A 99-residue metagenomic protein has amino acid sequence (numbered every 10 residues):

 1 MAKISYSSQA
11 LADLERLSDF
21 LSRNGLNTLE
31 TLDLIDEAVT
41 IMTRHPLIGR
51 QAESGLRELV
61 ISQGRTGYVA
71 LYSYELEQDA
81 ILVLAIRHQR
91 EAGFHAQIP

Functional and structural regions predicted by a protein language model:
M1-L32: Arg/Lys-rich, positively charged N-terminal/basic patches that mediate binding to nucleic acids
A10, I35, Y72: GIY-YIG nuclease signature motif recognition
R16, R23, I41-R44, Q78: Conserved amphipathic alpha-helical interaction elements at protein-protein interfaces in regulatory, energy-coupling
S22, L29, Q63-P99: Enriched for short, Lys/Arg-rich terminal
L32, L56-L59, V69: Amphipathic, hydrophobic secondary-structure cores in small proteins
E37-G64: A short, surface-exposed loop/turn module that caps and links secondary-structure elements
